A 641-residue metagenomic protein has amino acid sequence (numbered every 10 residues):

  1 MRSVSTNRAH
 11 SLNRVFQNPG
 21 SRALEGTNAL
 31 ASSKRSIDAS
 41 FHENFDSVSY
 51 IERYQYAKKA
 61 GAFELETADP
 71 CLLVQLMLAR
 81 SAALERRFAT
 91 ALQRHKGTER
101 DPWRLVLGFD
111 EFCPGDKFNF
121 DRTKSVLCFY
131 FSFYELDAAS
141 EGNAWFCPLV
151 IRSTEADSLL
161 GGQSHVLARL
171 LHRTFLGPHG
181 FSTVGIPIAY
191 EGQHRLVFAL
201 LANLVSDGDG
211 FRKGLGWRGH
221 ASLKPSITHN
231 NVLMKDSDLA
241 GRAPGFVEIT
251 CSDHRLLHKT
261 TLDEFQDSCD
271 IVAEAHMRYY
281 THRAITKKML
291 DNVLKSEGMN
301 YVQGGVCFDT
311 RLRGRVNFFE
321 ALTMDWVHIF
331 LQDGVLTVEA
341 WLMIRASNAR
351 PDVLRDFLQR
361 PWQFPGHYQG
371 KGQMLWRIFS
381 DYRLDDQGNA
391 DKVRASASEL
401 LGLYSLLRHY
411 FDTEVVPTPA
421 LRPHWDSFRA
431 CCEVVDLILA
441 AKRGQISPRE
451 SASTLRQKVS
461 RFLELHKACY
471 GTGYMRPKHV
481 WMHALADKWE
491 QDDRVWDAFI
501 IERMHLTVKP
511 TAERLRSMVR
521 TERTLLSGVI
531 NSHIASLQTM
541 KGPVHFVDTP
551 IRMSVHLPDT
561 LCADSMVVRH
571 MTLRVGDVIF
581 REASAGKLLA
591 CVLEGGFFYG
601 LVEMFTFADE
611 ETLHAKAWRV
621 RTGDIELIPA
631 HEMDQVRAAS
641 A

Functional and structural regions predicted by a protein language model:
R2, N28, R35, Q55 (+3 more regions): Terminal interaction-prone segments of large eukaryotic proteins
S5, A9-L107, E111, L176-H409 (+1 more regions): Charged (Asp/Glu and Lys/Arg) segments that form or flank catalytic channels of large polymer- and nucleotide-handling
L78-E99, W103, F112-G162, R516 (+1 more regions): Catalytic-core region of right-hand nucleic acid polymerases
D101-L105, S125-F129, S222, D497 (+2 more regions): Core residues of folded domains in eukaryotic genome-function proteins
V106-G108, C113, Y130-S132, I227 (+4 more regions): Beta-strand cores of modular interaction/reader domains in eukaryotic scaffold and signaling proteins, especially PDZ
L107, K124, L167-A168, G219 (+6 more regions): Active-site-proximal structural scaffolding
G115-F118, A139-E141, M234-D238, F330 (+3 more regions): Short helix/loop capping segments that flank catalytic or ligand/cofactor-binding pockets
R122-I186, L239-K287, D291, E594-A641: E2/UBC-UEV (E2-variant) core
